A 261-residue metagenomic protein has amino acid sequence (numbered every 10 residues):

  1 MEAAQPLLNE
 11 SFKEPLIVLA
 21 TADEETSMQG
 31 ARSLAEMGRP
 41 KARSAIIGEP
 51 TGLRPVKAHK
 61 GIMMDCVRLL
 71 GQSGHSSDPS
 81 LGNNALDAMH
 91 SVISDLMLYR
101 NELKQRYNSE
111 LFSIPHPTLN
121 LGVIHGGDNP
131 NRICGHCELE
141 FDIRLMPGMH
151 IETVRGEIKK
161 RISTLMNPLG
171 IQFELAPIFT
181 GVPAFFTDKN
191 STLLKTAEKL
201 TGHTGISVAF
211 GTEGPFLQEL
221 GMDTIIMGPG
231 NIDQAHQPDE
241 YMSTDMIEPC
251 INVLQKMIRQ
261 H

Functional and structural regions predicted by a protein language model:
M1-M64: Acidic/histidine-rich catalytic neighborhood of metal-dependent amide-processing enzymes
P50-T51, K57, M63-H261: Metal-dependent amide/peptide-bond hydrolase catalytic core, centered on the "pita-bread" metallohydrolase fold
